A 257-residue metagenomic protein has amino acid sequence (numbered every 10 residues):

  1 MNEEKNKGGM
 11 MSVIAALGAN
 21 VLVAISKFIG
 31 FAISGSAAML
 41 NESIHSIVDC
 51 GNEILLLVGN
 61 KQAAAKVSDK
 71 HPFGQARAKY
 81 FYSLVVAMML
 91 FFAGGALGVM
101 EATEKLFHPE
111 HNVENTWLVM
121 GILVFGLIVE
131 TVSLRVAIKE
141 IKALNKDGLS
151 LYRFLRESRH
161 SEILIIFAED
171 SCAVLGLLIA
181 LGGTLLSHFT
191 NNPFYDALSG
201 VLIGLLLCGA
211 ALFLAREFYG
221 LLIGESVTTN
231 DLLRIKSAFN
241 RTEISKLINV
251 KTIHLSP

Functional and structural regions predicted by a protein language model:
M1-S26, F31: Topogenic membrane-insertion module of multi-pass membrane proteins
K5-A15, I44-L57, F81-G94: Alpha-helical transmembrane segments of integral membrane proteins, especially early/N-terminal helices
G8, L22, I33-G35, G51 (+2 more regions): Residues at the start of alpha-helices and the adjacent loop-to-helix junctions
G9, A78-P257: Alpha-helical transmembrane segments and adjacent TM-loop junctions that form the membrane-embedded core of multi-pass
A19, A32-A65, T103, L164-L178: Acidic (Asp/Glu-rich) catalytic motifs at the cytosolic membrane interface
H45, H71, I248-K251: Histidine-centered active-site/metal-ligand motif
G59-A78, H108: Aspartate-rich (DDxxD/NDxxD/DxxxD) Mg2+/diphosphate-binding motifs and their adjoining helix-loop segments
